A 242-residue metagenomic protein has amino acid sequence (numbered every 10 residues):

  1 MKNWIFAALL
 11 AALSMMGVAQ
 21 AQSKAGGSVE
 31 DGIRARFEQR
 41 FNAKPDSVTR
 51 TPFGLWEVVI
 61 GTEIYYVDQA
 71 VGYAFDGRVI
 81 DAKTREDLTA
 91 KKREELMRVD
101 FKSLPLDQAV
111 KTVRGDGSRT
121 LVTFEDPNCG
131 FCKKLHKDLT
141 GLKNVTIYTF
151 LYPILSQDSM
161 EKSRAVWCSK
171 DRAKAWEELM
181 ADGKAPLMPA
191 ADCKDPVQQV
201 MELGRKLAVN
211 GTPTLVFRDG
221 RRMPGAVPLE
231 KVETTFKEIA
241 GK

Functional and structural regions predicted by a protein language model:
K2-A7, G17-R164, E178-A181, P189-T212 (+1 more regions): Extracytoplasmic thiol/disulfide redox context detector
A11-A12: Repetitive helical segments and hydrophobic/amphipathic motifs
G61, R218-D219: Short strand-coil-strand connectors
K170-A173, E177: Conserved, helical-rich catalytic subdomain that frames metal- and/or nucleotide-binding sites in enzyme alpha/beta
K184: Acidic-aromatic/histidine active-site loop/patch
P224-G225: Short, exposed beta-strand-loop hairpins at the edges of beta-sheets in extracellular/periplasmic proteins
